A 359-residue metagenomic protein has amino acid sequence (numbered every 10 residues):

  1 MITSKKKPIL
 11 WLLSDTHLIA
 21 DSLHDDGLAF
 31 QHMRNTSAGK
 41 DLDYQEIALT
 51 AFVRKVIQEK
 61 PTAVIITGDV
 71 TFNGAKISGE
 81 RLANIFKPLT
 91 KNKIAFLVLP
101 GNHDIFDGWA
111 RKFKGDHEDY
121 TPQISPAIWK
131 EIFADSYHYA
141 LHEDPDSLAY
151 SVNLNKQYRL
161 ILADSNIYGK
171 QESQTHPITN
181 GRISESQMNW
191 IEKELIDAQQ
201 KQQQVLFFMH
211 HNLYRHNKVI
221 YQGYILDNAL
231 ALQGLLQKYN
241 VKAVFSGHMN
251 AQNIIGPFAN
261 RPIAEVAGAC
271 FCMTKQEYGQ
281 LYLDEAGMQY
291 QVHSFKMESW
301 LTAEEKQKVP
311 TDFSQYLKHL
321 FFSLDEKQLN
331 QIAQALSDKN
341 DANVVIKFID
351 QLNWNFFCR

Functional and structural regions predicted by a protein language model:
M1-G79: N-terminal active-site segment of His-dependent metallophosphoesterases
M1-K6, T302-R359: Non-catalytic terminal accessory segments
I2, K76, R81-W190, R261-A264 (+2 more regions): Extended active-site neighborhood of metal-dependent phosphoesterases/phosphodiesterases
K7-D21, Q157-Q171, F208, I263-A269 (+1 more regions): Active-site-proximal beta-strand elements of phosphoester/diester hydrolases
D15, V64, D69, L82 (+6 more regions): Divalent metal-coordination and catalytic microenvironments
H17-I47, G74, F106, R111-E118 (+3 more regions): Acidic/histidine-rich helix-loop elements that form or flank divalent-metal/phosphate-binding sites at the catalytic
I19-S22, F72-G74, N102-A110, Y168-Q171 (+3 more regions): Active-site environment of divalent metal-dependent phosphoester hydrolases
V56-A63, A95, R159-I161, Q174-A264 (+2 more regions): His/acidic metal-ligating clusters that form di-metal
